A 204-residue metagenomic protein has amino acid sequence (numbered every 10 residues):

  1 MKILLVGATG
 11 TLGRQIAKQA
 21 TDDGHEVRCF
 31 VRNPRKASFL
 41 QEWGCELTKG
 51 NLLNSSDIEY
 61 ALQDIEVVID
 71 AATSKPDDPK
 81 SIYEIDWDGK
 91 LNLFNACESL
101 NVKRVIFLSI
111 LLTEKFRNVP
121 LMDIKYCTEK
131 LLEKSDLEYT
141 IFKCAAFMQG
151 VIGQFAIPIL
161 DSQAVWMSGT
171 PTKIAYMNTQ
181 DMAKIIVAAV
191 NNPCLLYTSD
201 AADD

Functional and structural regions predicted by a protein language model:
I3-D23: N-terminal Rossmann NAD(P)H-binding glycine-rich loop of SDR-like oxidoreductase domains
L4, R32-N92, A96-S99, L112-E114: NAD(P)H-binding glycine-rich loop region in Rossmannoid oxidoreductase-like domains and their noncatalytic homologs
R28: Conserved beta-strand positions in the Rossmann-like core of class I SAM-dependent methyltransferases
N54, G89, T128, N178-D181: Conserved cofactor-binding/catalytic machinery of classical short-chain dehydrogenase/reductase
S74-L160: Glycine-/Pro-rich loop/turn segments that contact NAD(P) or position catalytic residues in Rossmann-like domains
P158-S168: A short C-terminal helix-loop "cap" of Rossmann-like NAD(P)-dependent dehydrogenase/epimerase domains
S168-V190: Substrate-positioning beta->alpha
Y197-D204: Conserved small/polar residues in nucleotide/adenosyl-binding loops
